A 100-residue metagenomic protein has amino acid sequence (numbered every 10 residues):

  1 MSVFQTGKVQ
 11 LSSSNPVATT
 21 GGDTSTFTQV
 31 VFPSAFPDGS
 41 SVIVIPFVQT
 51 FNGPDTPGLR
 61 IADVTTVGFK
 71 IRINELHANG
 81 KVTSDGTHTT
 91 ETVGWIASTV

Functional and structural regions predicted by a protein language model:
M1-S40, F47-V100: Extracellular receptor-binding modules and their adjoining Ser/Thr/Gly/Asp/Asn-rich linkers
